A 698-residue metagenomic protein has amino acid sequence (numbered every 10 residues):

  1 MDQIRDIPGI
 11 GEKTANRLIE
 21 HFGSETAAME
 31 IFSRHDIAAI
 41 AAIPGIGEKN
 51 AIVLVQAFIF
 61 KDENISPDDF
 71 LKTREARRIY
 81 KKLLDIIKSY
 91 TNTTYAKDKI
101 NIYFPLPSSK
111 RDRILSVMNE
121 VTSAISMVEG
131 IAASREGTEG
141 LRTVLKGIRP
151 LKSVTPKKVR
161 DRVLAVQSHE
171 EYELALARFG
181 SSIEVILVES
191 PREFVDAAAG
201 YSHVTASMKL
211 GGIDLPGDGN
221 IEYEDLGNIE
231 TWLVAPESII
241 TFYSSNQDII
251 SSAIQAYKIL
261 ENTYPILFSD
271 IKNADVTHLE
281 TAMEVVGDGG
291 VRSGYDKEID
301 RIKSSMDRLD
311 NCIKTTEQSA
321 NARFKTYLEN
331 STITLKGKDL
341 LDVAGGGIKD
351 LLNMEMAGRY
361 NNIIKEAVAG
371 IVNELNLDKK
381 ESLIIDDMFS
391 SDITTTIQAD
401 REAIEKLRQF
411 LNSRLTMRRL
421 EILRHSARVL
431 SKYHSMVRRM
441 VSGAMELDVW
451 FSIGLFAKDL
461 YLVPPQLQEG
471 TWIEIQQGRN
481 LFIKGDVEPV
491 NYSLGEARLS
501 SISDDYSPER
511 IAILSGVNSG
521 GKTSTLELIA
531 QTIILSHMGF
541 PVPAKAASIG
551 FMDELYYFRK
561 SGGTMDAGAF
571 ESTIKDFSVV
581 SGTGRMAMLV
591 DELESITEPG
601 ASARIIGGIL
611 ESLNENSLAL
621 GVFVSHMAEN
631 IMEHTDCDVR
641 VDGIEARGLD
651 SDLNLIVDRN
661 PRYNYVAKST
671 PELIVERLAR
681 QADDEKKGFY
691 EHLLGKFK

Functional and structural regions predicted by a protein language model:
M1-P8, N16, T26-P44, I52-Q56: Extended, structured, electrostatic nucleic-acid-contact surfaces
D2-Q3, E20-S24, I52, F58-I513 (+2 more regions): Alpha-helical coupling/stalk and coiled-coil linker elements that connect catalytic or binding modules and transmit
Q3, D36-A39, H425-V429, E592 (+1 more regions): A general alpha-helix detector
P8, Y433, V437-M440, P599 (+1 more regions): Conserved phosphate/pyrophosphate-binding and hydrolysis machinery centered on Walker-type P-loop NTPases, extending
E48-K49, E592: Acidic, glycine-anchored loop motifs typical of Ca2+
L460, T471-K698: ATPase nucleotide-binding head domains, primarily ABC-like/P-loop NTPase cores
